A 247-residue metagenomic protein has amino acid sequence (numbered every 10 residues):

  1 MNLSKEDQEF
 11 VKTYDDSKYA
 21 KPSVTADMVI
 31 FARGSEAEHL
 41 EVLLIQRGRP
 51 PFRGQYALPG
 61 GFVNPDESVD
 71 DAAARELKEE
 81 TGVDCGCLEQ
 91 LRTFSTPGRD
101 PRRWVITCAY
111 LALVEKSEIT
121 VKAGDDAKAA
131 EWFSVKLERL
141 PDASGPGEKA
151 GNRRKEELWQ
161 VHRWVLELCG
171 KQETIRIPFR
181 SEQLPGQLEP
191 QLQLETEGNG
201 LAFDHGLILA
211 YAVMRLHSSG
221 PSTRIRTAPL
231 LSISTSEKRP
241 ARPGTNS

Functional and structural regions predicted by a protein language model:
M1-K18, E167, E173-F179: An N-terminal domain-start capping segment
N2-K5, R47-F52, P185-G186, H217-P221: Short amphipathic alpha-helical segments, especially helix-boundary/capping motifs
E6-A57, D70, C85: N-terminal strand-loop-strand
V63-C87, L91-R226, S234: Unchanged
S222-S247: Short acidic, hydrophobic short linear motifs in intrinsically disordered regions
